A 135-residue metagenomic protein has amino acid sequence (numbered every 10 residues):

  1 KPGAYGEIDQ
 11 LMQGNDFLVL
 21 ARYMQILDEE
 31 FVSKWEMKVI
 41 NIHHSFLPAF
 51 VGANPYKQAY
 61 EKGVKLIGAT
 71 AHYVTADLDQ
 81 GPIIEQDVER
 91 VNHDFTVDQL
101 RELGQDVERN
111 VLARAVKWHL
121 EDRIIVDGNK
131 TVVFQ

Functional and structural regions predicted by a protein language model:
K1-Q135: One-carbon transfer enzymes
